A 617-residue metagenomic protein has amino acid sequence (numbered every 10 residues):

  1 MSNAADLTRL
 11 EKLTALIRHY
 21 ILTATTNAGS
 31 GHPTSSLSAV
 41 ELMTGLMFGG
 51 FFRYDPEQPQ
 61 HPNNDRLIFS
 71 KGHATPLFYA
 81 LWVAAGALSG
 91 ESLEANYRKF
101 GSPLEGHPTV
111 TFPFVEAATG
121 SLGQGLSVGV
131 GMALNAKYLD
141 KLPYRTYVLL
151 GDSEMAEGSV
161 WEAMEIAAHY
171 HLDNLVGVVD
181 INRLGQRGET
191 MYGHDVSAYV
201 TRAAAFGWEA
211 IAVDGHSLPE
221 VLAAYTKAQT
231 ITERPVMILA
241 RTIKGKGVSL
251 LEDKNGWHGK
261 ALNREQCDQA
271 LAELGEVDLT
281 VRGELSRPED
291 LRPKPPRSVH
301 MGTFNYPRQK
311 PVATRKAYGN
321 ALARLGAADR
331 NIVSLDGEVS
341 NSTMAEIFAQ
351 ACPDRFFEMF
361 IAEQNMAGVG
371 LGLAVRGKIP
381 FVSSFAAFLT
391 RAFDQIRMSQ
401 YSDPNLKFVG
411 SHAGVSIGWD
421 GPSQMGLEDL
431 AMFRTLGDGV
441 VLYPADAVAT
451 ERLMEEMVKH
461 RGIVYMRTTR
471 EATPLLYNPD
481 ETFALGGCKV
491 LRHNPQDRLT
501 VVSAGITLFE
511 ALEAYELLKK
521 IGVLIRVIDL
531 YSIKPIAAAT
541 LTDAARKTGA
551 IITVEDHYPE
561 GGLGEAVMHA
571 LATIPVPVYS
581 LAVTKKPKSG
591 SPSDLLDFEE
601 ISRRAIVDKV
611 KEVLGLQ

Functional and structural regions predicted by a protein language model:
R9, I21-A24, S36-H169, Y192 (+2 more regions): Cofactor-binding active-site loop characterized by glycine-rich and histidine/acidic residues
E11, K99-A118, M132-L134, Y138-Y144 (+5 more regions): Thiamine diphosphate
T14-S30, D180-N182: N-terminal capping segment at the start of a domain
I68-F69, N174-I181, G185, L335 (+1 more regions): Short internal beta-strands
T109-N174, S340-H412, L427, A539: Thiamine diphosphate
R287-P380, A386: Non-catalytic terminal/interface segments that mediate subunit docking, oligomerization, and allosteric communication
G421-V502: Phosphate/diphosphate-binding glycine-rich loops and adjacent basic-rich segments that engage nucleotide
